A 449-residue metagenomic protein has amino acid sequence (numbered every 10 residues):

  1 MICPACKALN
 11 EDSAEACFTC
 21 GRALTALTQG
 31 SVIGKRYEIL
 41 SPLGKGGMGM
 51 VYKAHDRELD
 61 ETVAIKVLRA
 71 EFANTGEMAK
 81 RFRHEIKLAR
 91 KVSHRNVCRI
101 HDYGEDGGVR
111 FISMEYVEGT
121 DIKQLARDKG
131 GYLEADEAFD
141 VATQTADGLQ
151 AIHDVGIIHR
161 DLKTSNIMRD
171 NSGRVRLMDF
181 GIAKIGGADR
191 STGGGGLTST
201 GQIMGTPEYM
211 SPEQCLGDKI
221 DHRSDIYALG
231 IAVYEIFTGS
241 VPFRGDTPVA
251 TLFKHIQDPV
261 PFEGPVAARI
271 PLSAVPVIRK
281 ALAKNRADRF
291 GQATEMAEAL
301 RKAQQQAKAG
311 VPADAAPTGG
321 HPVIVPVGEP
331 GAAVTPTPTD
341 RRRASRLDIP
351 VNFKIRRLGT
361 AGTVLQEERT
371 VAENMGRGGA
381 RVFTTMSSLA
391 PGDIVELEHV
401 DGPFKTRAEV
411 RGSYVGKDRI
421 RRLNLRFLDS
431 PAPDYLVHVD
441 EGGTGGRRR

Functional and structural regions predicted by a protein language model:
R69-K91: AlphaC helix of the eukaryotic protein kinase fold
G76, S172-P212, L216-K219: Activation segment of protein kinases
Y103: Activation-segment/catalytic-loop signature of the eukaryotic protein kinase fold
G107-D121: Conserved short submotifs of the Hanks-type protein kinase catalytic core that shape the nucleotide-binding pocket
V141-A142: Activation segment signature within eukaryotic-like protein kinase domains
D147-I157: Protein kinase catalytic-loop region centered on the HRD/HxD motif
L149, M168, M178, T206-A309: C-terminal lobe helix-coil module of Hanks-type protein kinase domains
E298, K302-R449: Structured alpha-helical
